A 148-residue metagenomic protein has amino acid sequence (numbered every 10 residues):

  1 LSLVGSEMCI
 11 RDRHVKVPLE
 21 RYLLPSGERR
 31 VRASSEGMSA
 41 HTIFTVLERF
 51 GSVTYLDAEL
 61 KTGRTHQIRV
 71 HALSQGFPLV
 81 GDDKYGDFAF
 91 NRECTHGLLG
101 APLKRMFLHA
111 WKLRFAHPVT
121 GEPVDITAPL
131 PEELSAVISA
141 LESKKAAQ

Functional and structural regions predicted by a protein language model:
L1-G5, I10: Single conserved hydrophobic/aromatic residue that forms the stacking wall/gate of nucleotide- or nucleobase-binding
S6, D83, L130: Residues at the C-termini of beta-strands that transition into short coil/loop
S6-E7, G27-S34, C94-P102: Intrinsically disordered, low-complexity boundary segments flanking structured domains
R11-P18: Conserved beta/loop motifs at nucleotide-recognition and modification sites
E20-Q75, F107-Q148: The conserved catalytic core of RNA pseudouridine synthases
V80-F115: RNA substrate-recognition surfaces in RNA-acting enzymes
